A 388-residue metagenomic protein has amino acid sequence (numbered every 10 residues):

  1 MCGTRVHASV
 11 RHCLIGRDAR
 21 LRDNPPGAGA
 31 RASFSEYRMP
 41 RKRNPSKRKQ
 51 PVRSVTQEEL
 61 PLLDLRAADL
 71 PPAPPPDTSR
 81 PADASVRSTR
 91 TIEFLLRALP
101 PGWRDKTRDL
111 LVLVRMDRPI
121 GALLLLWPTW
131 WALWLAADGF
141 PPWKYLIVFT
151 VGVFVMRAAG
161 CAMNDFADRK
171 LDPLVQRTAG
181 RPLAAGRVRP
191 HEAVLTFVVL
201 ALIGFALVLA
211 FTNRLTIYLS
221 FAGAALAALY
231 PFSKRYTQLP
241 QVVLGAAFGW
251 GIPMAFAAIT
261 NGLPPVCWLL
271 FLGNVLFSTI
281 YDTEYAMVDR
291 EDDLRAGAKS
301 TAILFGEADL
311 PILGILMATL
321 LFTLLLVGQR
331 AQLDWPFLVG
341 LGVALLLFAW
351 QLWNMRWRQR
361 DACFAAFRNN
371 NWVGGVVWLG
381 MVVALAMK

Functional and structural regions predicted by a protein language model:
P40-V112: Transit-peptide-like, low-complexity N-terminal presequences and other terminal intrinsically disordered regions
T91-R108, C161-V188, T283-G306, N354-A362: Cytosolic, membrane-interface loops and tails of multi-pass inner-membrane proteins
R108, F322, L326-K388: Extended hydrophobic alpha-helices typical of membrane-associated regions
L111-V112, R181-L269, L326, A349-W357: Intramembrane alpha-helical segments
L124-W131, L244-A257, L304, R368-M381: Small-residue-rich segments of transmembrane alpha-helices in multi-pass membrane proteins, especially helix faces
L125-L126, V148-V153, R169-S220, R295-W335 (+4 more regions): Multi-pass membrane catalytic core of lipid/isoprenoid biosynthesis enzymes
T129-W130, W134-A167, R177, A201-A206 (+2 more regions): Membrane-embedded alpha-helical segments that form the functional core of polytopic membrane enzymes, especially those
